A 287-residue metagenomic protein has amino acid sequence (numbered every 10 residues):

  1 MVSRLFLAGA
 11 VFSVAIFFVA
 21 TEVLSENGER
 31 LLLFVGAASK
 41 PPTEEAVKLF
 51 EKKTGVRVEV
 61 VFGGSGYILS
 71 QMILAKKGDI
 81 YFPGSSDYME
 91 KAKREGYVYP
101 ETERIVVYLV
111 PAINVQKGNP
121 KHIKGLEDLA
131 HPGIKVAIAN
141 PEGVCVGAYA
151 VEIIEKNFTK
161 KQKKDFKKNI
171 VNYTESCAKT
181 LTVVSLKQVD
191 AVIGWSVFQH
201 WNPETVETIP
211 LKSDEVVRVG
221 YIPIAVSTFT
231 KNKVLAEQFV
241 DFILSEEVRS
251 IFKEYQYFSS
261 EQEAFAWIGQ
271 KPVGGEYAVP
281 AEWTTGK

Functional and structural regions predicted by a protein language model:
M1-L5: Positively charged n-region of N-terminal signal peptides that target proteins for export
A8-V19: Bacterial N-terminal signal peptides
A20-V61, G66-K76, S85-S86, E90-E95 (+2 more regions): Exported/periplasmic ABC-transporter solute-binding proteins
E95-T102: A short, gly/pro- and small-residue-rich
